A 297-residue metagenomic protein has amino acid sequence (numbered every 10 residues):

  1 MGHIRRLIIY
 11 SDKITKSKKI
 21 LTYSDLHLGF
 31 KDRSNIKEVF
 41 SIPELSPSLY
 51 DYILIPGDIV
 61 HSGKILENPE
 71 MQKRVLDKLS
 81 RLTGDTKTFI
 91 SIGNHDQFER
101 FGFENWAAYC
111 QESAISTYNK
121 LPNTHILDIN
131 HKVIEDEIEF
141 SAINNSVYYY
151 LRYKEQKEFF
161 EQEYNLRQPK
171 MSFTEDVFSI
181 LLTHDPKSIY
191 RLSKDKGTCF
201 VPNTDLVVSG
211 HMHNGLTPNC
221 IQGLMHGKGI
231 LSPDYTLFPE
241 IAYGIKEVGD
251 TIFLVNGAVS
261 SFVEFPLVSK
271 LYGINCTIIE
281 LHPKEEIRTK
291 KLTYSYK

Functional and structural regions predicted by a protein language model:
M1-K78: N-terminal active-site segment of His-dependent metallophosphoesterases
I9-L21, N123-H125, H131-A142, F173-I180 (+2 more regions): Beta-strand-turn-beta hairpins that frame and shape the catalytic cleft of phosphate-ester-processing enzymes
I20-E38, V60-M71, F98-Y109, Y149-F159 (+2 more regions): Acidic/histidine-rich helix-loop elements that form or flank divalent-metal/phosphate-binding sites at the catalytic
D25-G29, Y50-E70, G84-S113, E137-I138 (+3 more regions): Active-site neighborhood of divalent metal-dependent phosphoester/pyrophosphate hydrolases
H27, I59-V60, N94-Q97, K132 (+4 more regions): Catalytic metal-binding/acid-base residues of hydrolase active sites
I42, F101-F103, A108-N123, I134-T183 (+2 more regions): Binuclear metal-dependent hydrolase catalytic cores centered on His/Asp/Glu-rich metal-binding motifs
E70-D85, T117-K120: Catalytic-core regions built around general acid/base machinery
K187-T277: Conserved beta-sheet core of the metallophosphoesterase superfamily
